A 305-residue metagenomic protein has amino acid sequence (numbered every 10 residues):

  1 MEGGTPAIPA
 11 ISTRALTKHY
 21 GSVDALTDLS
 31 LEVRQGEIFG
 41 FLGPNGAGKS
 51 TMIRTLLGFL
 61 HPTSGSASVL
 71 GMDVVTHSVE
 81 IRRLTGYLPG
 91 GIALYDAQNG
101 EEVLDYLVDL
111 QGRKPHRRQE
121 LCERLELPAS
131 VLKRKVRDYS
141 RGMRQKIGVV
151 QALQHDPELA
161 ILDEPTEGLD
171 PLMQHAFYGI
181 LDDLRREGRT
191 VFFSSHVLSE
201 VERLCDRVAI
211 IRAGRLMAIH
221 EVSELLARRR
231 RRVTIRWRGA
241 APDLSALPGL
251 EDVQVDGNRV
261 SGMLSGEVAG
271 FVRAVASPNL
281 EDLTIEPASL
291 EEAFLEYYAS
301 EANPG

Functional and structural regions predicted by a protein language model:
M1-T17, S300-G305: ABC-family P-loop ATPase nucleotide-binding domain
I8-T13, K18-R212, M217-A218: ABC transporter nucleotide-binding domains
S68, L84, Y106, R228 (+2 more regions): Generic alpha-helical secondary-structure signal
V103, R117, L121, E221 (+3 more regions): Hydrophobic alpha-helical segments typical of transmembrane helices and their membrane-interface/capping positions
G188, C205, R229, V275-P278: A structural signal for short coil/turn segments at secondary-structure junctions
H196, E221, R238: Histidine- and/or cysteine-centered catalytic micro-motif in compact active-site loops
S223-A227: Short acidic-hydrophobic catalytic motif
R231-G305: Short, charged/small-residue-rich alpha-helical element at the C-terminal edge of ABC transporter nucleotide-binding
